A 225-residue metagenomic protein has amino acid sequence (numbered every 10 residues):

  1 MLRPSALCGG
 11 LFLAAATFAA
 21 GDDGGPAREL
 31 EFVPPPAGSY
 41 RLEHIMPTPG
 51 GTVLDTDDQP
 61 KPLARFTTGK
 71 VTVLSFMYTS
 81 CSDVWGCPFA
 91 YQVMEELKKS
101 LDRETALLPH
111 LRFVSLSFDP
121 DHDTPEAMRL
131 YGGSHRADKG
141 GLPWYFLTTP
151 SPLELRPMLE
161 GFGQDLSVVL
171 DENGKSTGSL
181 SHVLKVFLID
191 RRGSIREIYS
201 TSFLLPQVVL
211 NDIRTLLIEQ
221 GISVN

Functional and structural regions predicted by a protein language model:
S5-A16: Bacterial N-terminal signal peptides
A19-G21: Boundary at the C-terminal end of the N-terminal hydrophobic targeting segment
P26-R65, F89-K99: N-terminal "domain-start" segment that seeds a small globular fold
M46-T48, F66-V73, L108-L111, D123 (+1 more regions): Extracytoplasmic
A64-F89: Short active-site neighborhood of thiol/selenol oxidoreductases, capturing the structured segment around
F89-M158: Structural microenvironment flanking redox-active thiols in thiol-disulfide oxidoreductases
S151-V208: Thiol/disulfide oxidoreductase modules built on the thioredoxin-like
E197-S200, P206-N225: Extracytoplasmic/luminal low-complexity segments enriched in Pro/Gly and acidic/polar residues that act as flexible
